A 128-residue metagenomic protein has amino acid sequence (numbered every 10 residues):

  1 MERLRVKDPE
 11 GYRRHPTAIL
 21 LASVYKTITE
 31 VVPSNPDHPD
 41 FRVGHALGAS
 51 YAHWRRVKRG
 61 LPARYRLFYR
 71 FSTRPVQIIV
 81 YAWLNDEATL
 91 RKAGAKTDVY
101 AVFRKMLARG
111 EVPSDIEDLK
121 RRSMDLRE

Functional and structural regions predicted by a protein language model:
M1-I28: N-terminal "first-domain core" detector
V6, F41, L47-E128: Enriched for short, Lys/Arg-rich terminal
V31, P39-F41: Regulatory and partner-binding modules of innate immune sensors/adaptors
P36: Internal catalytic-core helix/loop-beta-alpha segment that presents or stabilizes conserved functional determinants
